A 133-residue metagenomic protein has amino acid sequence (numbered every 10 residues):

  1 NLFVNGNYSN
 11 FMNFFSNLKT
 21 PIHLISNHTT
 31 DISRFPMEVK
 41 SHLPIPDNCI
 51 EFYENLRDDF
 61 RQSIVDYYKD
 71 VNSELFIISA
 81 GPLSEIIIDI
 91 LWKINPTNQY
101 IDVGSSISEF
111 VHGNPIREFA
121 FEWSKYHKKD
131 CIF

Functional and structural regions predicted by a protein language model:
N1, P36-Q62: Glycine-rich phosphate-binding "P-loop"
N1-E38: Electropositive, gly/pro-rich neighborhoods at or near active sites that engage anionic ligands
F11-F15, V65, I88-W92: Short amphipathic alpha-helical segments and helix-helix/interface helices
P21, E74-L75: Structural motif
H23, S41-L43, I101: Hydrophobic/aromatic beta-strand patches that form the interior of the parallel beta-sheet core in alpha/beta enzyme
N27-D31, I77-I86, I107-S108: Gly/Ser/Thr-rich loops at beta-strand to alpha-helix junctions that form or flank small-molecule/cofactor-binding
L56-Y68, L83-E85: A short, acidic, amphipathic alpha-helical segment used as a generic capping/interface helix at domain edges
L83-F133: C-terminal functional extensions of proteins
